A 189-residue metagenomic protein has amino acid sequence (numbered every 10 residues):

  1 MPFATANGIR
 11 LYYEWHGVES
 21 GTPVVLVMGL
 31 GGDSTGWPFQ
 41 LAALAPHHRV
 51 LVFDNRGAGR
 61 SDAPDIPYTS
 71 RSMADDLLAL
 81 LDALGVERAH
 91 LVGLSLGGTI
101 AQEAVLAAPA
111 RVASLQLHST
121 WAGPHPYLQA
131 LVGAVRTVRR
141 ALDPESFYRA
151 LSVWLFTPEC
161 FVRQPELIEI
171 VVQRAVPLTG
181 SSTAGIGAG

Functional and structural regions predicted by a protein language model:
M1-P2: Residue-level detector of beta-strand structural context in well-folded domains
T5-I66: Conserved HGGG/HGGXW glycine-rich cap/lid loop of the alpha/beta-hydrolase fold
P23, H47-R49, E87-H90, R111-S114: Structural signature of beta-strand start/N-cap positions in the alpha/beta core of ABC transporter nucleotide-binding
F39-A42, P46, A79, L106-A110: Short, well-ordered alpha-helices that flank and scaffold nucleotide-derived cofactor binding pockets
L41-A42, L51-L96: Active-site loop/oxyanion-hole signature of alpha/beta-hydrolase fold enzymes
S95-I100, A108: Active-site loop->helix "elbow" adjoining a glycine-rich segment at hydrolase catalytic centers
Q102, L106, A113-D143: Flexible "cap/lid" loop of the alpha/beta hydrolase fold
P126-L128, S146-G189: Conserved alpha/beta-hydrolase catalytic His-Asp/Glu region
